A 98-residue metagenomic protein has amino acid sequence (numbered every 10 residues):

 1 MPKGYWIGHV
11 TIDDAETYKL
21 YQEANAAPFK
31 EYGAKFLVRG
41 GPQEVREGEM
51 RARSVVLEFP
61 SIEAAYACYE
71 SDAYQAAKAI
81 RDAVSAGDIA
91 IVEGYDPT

Functional and structural regions predicted by a protein language model:
M1-R53, F59-E70, E93-T98: Short S/T/G/P-rich N-terminal loop/turn motif that feeds into the first structured element of a domain
Y66-C68, Y74-I91: C-terminal structural segments of small proteins and small subunits
